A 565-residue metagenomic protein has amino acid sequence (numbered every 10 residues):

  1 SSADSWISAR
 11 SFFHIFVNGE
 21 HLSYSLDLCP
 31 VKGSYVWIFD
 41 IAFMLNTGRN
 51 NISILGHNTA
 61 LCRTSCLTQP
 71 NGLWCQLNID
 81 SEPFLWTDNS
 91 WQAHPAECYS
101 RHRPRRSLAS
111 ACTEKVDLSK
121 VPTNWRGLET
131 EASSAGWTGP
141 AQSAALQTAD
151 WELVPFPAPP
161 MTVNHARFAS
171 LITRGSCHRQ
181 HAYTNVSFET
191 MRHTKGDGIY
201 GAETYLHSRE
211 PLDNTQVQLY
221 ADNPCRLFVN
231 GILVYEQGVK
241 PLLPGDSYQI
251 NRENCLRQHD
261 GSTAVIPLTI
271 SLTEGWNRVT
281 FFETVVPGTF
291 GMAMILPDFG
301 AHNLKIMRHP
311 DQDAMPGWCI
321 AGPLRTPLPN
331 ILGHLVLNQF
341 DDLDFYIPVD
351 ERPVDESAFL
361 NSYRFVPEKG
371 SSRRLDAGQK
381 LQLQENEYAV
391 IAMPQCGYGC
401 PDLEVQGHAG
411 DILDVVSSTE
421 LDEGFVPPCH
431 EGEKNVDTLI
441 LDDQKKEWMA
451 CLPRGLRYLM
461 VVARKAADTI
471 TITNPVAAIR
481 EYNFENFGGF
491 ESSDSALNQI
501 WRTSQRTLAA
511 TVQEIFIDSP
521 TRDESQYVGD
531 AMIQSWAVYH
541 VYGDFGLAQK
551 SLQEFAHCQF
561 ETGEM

Functional and structural regions predicted by a protein language model:
S1-D518, G529-D530, G546-S551, F555 (+1 more regions): Extracellular/oxidizing-compartment recognition motifs
V461, I533-D544: Well-ordered alpha-helical scaffold segments within catalytic/enzyme domains
Q526, V538, L552: Functionally critical mobile loop/hinge segments
